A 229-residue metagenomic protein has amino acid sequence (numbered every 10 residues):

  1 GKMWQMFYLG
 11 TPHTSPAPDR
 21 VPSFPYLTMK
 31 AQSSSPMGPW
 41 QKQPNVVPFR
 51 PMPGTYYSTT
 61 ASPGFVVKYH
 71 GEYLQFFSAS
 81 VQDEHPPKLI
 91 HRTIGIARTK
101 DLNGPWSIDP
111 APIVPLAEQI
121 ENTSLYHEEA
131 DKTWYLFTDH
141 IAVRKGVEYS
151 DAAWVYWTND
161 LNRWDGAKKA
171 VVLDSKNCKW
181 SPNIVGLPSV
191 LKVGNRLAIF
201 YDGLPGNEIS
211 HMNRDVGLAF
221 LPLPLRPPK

Functional and structural regions predicted by a protein language model:
G1-K229: Carbohydrate-active catalytic/glycan-binding domains of CAZyme proteins, especially the secreted or lumenal ectodomains
